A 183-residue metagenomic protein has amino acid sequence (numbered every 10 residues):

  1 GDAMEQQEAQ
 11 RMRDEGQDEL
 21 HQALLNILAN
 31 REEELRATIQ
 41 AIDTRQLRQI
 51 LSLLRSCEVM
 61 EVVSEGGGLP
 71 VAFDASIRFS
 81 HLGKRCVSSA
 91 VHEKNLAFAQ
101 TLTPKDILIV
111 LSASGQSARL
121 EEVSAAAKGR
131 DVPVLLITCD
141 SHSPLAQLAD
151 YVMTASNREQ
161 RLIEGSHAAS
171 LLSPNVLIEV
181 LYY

Functional and structural regions predicted by a protein language model:
G1-Q46: HTH-adjacent hinge/linker in prokaryotic transcriptional regulators
H21-A23, Q46-Q49, K94-L96, V152-T154: Short hydrophobic/aromatic-rich motifs at helix boundaries and adjacent loops
R31, T38, I50-L53, V123: A ubiquitous structural signal for well-ordered alpha-helices
R45-C57: Glycine-rich phosphate/diphosphate-binding loops that line cofactor/substrate pockets in enzymes
R55-V176, V180-Y183: Glycine-rich phosphate-binding loops that contact phosphosugars or nucleotide phosphates
